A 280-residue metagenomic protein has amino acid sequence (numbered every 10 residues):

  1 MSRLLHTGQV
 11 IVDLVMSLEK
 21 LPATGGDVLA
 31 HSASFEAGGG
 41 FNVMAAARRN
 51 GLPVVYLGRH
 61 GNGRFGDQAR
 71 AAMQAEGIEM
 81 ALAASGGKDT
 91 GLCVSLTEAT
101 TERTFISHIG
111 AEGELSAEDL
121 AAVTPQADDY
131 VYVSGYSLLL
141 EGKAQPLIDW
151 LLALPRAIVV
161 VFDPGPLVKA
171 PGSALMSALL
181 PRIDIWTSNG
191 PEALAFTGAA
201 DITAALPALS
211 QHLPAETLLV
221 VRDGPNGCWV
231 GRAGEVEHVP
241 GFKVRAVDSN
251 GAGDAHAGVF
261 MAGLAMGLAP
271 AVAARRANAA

Functional and structural regions predicted by a protein language model:
M1-A75, R245-V247: Glycine-rich phosphate/adenosyl-contacting loop at the front of the ribokinase-like
R3-L5, A153, G198, I202-A280: Conserved phosphate-binding/catalytic region of the ribokinase-like
L5, V55, A81, V160-V161 (+2 more regions): Structural detector of well-ordered beta-strand residues that form the stable sheet scaffold of enzyme domains
V10, P191-E192, G234: Alpha-helix/helix-capping structural signal
L14-V15, I106, A195-F196: Residues that scaffold the ATP/ADP-binding catalytic core of kinase and kinase-like folds
T24-D27, R49-V133, R156: Conserved N-terminal subdomain of the carbohydrate kinase-like
A47, N189, G253: Short, conserved phosphate/pyrophosphate- and ester-handling motifs at nucleotide-, phospho-/glycolipid
Y130-A208, N226-C228: Conserved beta-alpha-beta core of the PfkB/ribokinase-like small-molecule kinase fold
